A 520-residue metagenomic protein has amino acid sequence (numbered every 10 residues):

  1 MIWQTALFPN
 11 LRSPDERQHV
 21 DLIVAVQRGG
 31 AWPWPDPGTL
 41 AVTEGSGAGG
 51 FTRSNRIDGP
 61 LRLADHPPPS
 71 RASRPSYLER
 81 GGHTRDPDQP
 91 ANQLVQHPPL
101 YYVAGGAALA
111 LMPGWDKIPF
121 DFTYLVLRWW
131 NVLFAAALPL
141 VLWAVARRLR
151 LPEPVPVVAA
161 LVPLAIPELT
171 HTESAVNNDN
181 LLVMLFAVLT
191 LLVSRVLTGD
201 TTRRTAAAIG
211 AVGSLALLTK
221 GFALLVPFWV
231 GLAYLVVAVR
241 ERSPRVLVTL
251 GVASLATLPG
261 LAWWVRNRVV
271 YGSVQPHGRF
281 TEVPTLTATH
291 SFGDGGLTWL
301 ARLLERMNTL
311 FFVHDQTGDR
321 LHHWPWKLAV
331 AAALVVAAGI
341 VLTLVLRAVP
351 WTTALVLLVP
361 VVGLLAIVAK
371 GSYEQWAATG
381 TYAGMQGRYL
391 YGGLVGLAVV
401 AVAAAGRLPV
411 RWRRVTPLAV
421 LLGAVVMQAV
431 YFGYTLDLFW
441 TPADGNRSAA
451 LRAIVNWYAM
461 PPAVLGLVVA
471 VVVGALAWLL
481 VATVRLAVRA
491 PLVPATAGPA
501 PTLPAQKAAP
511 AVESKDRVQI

Functional and structural regions predicted by a protein language model:
R28-L127, T285, T317-R320: Interfacial juxtamembrane loops and adjacent helix segments that form the catalytic/substrate-binding surfaces
G114-D121, L142-A165: Transmembrane-helix signature of polytopic, membrane-embedded enzymes that assemble or transfer cell-envelope glycans
L125-L149, V188: Transmembrane-helix motifs of polytopic, lipid-linked glycan transferases
L189-T205, A216, A238: Membrane-interface transmembrane helices that cradle and orient dolichyl/undecaprenyl
T198, V226-T257: Perimembrane helix-loop-helix junctions
T205-G221, V226-P227: Membrane-interface alpha helices of multi-pass inner-membrane proteins
W264, R268-V345, L451-V468: Membrane-lumen/periplasm interface segments of multi-pass, membrane-embedded glycan/lipid transferases
T317-P325, W412-A505, V512, V518-I520: Transmembrane helical bundles and short interhelical boundary loops of multi-pass, membrane-embedded
